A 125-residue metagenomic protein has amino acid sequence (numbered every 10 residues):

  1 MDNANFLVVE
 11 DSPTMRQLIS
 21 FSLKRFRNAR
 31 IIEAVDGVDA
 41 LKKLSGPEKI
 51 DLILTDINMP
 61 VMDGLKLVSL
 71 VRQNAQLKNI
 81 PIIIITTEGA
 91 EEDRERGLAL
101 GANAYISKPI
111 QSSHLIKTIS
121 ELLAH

Functional and structural regions predicted by a protein language model:
N3-T14, I19-L23, I53: Conserved acidic segment of CheY-like receiver
E33-L52: Acidic, metal-coordinating helix/loop segments flanking the phosphotransfer/catalytic sites of two-component signaling
M59: Receiver (REC) domain active-site loop signature in two-component systems and cognate sites in sensor histidine kinases
E88-G89: Short, conserved "switch-loop" micro-motifs in signal-transduction and mechanochemical regulators
I110-I119: C-terminal output helix
